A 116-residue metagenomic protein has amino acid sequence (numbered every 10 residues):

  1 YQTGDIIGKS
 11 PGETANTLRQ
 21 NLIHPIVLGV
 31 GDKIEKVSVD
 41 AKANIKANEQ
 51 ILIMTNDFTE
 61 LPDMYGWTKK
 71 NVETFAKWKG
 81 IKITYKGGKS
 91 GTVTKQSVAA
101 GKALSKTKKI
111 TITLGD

Functional and structural regions predicted by a protein language model:
Y1-D116: Ligand-recognition elements built from short beta-strands and adjacent flexible loops
